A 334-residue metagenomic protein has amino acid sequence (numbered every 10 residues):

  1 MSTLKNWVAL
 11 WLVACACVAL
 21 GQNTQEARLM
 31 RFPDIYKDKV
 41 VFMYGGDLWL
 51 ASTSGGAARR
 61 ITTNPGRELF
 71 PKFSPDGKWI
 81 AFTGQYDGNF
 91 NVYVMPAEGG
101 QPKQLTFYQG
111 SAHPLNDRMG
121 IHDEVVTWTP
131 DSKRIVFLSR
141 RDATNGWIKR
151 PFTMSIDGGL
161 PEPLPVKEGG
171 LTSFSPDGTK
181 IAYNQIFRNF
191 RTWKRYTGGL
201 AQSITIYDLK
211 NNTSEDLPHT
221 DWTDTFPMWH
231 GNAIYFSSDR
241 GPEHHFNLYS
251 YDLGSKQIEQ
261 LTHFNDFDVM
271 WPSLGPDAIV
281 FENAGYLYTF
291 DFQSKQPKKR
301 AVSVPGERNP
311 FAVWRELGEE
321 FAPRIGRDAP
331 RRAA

Functional and structural regions predicted by a protein language model:
M1-N6: Positively charged n-region of N-terminal signal peptides that target proteins for export
W7-V18: Bacterial N-terminal signal peptides
N23-T53, A322-A334: Beta-strand-rich domains and repeat architectures in extracellular enzymes and scaffolds, especially beta-propellers
D34, K72, T127, S173 (+4 more regions): Conserved beta-strand position repeated across blades of beta-propeller domains
K37-D38, D76-K78, D131-K133, D177-T179 (+3 more regions): Short coil/turn segments that connect the beta-strands within blades of beta-propeller domains
Y44-W49, N64-E68, A81-Y93, A97 (+12 more regions): A flexible loop/linker signature enriched in serine peptidases of the S9 family
R60-I61: Beta-propeller domains with acidic blade repeats across secreted/periplasmic ectodomains and cytosolic WD/CNH propellers
R300-A301, G306-A334: Non-catalytic accessory segments flanking enzyme active sites
